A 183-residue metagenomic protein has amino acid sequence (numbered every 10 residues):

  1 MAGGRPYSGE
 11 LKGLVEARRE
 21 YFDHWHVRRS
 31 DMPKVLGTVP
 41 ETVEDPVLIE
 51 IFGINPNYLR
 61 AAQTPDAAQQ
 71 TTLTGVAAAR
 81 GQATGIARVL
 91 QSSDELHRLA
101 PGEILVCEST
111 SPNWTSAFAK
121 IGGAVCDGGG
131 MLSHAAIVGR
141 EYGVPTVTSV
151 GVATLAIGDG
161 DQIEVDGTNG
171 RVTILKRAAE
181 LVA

Functional and structural regions predicted by a protein language model:
M1-A183: Non-catalytic, soluble scaffold/interaction modules
